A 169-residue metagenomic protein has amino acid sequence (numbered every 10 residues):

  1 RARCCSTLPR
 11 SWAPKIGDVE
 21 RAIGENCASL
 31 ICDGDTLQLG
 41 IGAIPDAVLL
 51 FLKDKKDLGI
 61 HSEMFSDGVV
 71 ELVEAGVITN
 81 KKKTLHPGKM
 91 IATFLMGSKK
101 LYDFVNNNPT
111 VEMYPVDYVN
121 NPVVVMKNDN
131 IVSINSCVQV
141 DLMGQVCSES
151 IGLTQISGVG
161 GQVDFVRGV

Functional and structural regions predicted by a protein language model:
R1-V169: Conserved phosphate- and dinucleotide-binding cores of soluble alpha/beta proteins, encompassing both enzyme active
